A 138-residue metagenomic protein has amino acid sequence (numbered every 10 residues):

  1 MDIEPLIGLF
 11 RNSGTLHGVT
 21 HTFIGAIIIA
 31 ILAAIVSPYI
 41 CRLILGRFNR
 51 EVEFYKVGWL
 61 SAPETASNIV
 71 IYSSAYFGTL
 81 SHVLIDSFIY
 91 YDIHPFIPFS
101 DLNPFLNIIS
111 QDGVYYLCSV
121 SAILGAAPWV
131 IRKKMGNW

Functional and structural regions predicted by a protein language model:
D2-W138: N-terminal membrane-targeting hydrophobic helices
